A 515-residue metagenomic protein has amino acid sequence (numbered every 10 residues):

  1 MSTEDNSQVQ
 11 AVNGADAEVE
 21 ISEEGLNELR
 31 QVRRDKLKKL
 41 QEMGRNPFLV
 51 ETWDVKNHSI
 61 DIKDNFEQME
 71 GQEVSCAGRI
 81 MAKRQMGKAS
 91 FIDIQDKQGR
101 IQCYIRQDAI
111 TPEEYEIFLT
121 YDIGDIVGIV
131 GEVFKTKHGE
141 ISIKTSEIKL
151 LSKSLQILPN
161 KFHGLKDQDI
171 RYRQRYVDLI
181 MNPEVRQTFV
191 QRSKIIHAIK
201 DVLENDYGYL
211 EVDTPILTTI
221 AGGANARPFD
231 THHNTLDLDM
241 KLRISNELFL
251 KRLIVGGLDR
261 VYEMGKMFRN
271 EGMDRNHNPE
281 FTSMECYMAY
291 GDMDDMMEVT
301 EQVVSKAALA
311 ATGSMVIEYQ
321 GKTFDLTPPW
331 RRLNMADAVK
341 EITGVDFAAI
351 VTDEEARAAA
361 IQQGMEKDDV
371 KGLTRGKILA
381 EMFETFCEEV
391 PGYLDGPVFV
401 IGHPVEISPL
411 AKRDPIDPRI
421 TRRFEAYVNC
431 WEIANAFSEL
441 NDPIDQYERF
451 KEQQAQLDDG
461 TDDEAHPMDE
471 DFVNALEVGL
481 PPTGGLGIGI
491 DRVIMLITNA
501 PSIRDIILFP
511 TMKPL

Functional and structural regions predicted by a protein language model:
M1-L515: Class II aminoacyl-tRNA synthetase catalytic cores and aaRS-like
